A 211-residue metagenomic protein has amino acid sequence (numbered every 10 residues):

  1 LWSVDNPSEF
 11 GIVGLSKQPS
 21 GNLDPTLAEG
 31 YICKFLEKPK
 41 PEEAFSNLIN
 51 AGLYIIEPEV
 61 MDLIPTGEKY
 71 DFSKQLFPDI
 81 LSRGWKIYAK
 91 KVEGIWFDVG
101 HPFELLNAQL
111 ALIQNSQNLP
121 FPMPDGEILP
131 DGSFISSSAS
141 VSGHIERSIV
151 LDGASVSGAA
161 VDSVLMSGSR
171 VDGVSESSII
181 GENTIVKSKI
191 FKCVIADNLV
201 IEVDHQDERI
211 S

Functional and structural regions predicted by a protein language model:
L1-L112: Unchanged
T26, G30-L36, S82-G84, N115-L119 (+4 more regions): Short, surface-exposed, polar/charged, turn-prone segments marking secondary-structure boundaries
E68, L81-D162, S167-G168: Extended, small-residue-rich solenoid/repeat segments and analogous flexible loops that form exposed scaffolds
A154-S211: Glycine-rich hexapeptide-repeat left-handed beta-helix
